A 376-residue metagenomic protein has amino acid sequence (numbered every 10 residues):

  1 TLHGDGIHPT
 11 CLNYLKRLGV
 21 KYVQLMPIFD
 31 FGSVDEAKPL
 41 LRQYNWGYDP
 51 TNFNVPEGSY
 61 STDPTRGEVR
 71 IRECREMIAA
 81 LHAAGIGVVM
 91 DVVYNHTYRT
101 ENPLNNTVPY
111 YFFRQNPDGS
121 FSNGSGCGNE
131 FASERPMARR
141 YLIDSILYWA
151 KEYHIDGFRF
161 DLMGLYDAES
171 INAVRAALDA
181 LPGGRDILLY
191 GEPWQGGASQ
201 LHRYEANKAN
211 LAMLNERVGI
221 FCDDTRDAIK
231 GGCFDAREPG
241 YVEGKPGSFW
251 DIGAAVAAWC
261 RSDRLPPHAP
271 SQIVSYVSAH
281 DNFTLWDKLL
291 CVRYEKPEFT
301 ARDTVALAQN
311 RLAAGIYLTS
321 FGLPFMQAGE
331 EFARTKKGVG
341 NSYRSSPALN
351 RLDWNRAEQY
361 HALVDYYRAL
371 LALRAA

Functional and structural regions predicted by a protein language model:
T1, R159-L162, R264, E295-A308 (+1 more regions): Active-site rim elements
T1-Y153, R159-P182, L188, S199-Q200: Substrate-binding/active-site clefts of carbohydrate-active enzymes
C11, E73-M77, A138, L142-W149 (+5 more regions): Alpha-helical packing segments of well-folded alpha/beta enzyme cores
Y22-M26, N52-N54, V89, G157-R159 (+6 more regions): Structural recognition of the beta-strand scaffold that forms the well-ordered cores of secreted hydrolase catalytic
G124-F131, L188, A209-L214, N350-N355: Short beta-alpha connecting loops at secondary-structure transitions that line or flank enzyme active sites
R175-A176, A180-L181, R185-A328, F332-A333 (+1 more regions): Conserved alpha/beta catalytic core and glycan-binding cleft of carbohydrate-active enzymes
N310, I316-V339, R351-A376: Glycan-recognition and catalytic regions of carbohydrate-active enzymes
